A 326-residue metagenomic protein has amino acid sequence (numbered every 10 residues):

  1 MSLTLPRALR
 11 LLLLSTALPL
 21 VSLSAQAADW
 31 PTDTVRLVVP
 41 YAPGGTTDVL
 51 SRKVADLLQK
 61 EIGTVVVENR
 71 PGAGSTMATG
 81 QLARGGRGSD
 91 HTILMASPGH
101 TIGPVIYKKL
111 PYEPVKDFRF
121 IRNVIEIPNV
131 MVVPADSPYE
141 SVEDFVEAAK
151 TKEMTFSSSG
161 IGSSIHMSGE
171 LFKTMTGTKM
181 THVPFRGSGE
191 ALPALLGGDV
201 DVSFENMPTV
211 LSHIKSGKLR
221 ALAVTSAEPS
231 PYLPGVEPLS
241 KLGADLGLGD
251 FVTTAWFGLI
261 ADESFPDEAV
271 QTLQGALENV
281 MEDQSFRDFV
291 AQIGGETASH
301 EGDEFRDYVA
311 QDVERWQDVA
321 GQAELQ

Functional and structural regions predicted by a protein language model:
M1-R7: N-terminal secretory signal peptides that target proteins for export/translocation
R10-S22: Bacterial N-terminal signal peptides
A27-K116, E153, I165, G177-D201 (+2 more regions): N-terminal (or domain-start) structured segment
T32-T34, T174-T178, K215, D267-Q326: An extracytoplasmic/periplasmic, membrane-proximal ligand-sensing/linker region
T46, L50, V54, G74 (+14 more regions): Stable alpha-helical elements in mature extracytoplasmic
Q81-H91, V105-E190, L239, A244 (+1 more regions): Hinge/capping helix and adjacent helix->loop/strand transition within the periplasmic-binding protein
G99-K109, H166, L171-M175, D201-P238 (+1 more regions): A ligand-binding cleft/hinge motif common to bilobed small-molecule-binding domains
V210-M281, E314: C-terminal lobe and pocket-closing loops of periplasmic/extracytoplasmic Venus-flytrap solute-binding proteins
